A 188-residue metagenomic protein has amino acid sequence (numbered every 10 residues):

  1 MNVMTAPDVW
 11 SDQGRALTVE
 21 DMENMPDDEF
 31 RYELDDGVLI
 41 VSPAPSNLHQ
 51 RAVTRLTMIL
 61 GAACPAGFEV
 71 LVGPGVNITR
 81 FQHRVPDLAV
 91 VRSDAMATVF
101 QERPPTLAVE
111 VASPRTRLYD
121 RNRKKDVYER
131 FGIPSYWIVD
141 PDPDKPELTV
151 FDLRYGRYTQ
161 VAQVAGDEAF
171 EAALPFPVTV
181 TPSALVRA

Functional and structural regions predicted by a protein language model:
M1-A188: Gly/Pro/Ser/Thr-rich low-complexity, intrinsically disordered segments predominantly at protein N-termini
